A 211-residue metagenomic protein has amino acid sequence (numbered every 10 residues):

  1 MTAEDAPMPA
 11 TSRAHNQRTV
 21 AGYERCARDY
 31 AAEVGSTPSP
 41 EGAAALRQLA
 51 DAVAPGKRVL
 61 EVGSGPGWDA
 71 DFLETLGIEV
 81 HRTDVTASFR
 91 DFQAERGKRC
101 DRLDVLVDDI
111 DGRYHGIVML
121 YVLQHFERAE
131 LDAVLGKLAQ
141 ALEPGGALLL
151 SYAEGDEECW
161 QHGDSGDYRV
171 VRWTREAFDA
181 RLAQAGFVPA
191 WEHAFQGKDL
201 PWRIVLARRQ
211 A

Functional and structural regions predicted by a protein language model:
M1-G112, E130-A133, K137, A147-A211: Class I (Rossmann-like) S-adenosyl-L-methionine-dependent methyltransferase catalytic domain, capturing the SAM-binding
H115: Conserved acidic residues
V118: A conserved beta-strand element that flanks and buttresses the S-adenosyl-L-methionine
Y121-H125: Short catalytic micro-motifs in class I SAM-dependent methyltransferases
F126-R128, L142-E143: Helix-to-beta-strand junctions that scaffold the AdoMet/dcAdoMet cofactor pocket in Class I SAM-dependent enzymes
